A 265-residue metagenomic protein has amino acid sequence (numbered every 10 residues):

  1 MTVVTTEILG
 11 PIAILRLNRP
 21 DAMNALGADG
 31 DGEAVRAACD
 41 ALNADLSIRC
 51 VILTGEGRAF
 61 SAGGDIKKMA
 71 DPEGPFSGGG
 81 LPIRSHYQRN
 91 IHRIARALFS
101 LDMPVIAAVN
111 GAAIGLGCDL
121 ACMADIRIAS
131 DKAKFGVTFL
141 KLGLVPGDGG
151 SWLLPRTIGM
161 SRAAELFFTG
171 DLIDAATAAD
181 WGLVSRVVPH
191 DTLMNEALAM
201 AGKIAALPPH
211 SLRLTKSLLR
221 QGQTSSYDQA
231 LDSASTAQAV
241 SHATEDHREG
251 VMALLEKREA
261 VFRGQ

Functional and structural regions predicted by a protein language model:
M1-A13, L46, F60, G170-A176 (+1 more regions): C-terminal alpha-helix plus adjacent terminal tail
M1-E56: Conserved CoA-thioester-binding segment of acyl-CoA-metabolizing enzymes
L15, R19, A34-V35, L53 (+7 more regions): Terminal peptide-recognition signature
A22, G55-A97, A113, G143 (+1 more regions): Glycine- (often His-adjacent) and acidic-residue-rich active-site loop that binds/positions the CoA thioester
A25-A28, A62, D71, K141 (+4 more regions): Phosphate-coordinating loops and pocket residues in cytosolic domains that bind phosphorylated ligands
D29-R36, S85-Q88, H92, D191-M194 (+2 more regions): Non-membrane alpha-helical structural segments and their capping/turn regions in soluble enzymes
A41, R96-H210, A243-T244, E249-M252 (+1 more regions): Crotonase-fold acyl-CoA enzyme core
